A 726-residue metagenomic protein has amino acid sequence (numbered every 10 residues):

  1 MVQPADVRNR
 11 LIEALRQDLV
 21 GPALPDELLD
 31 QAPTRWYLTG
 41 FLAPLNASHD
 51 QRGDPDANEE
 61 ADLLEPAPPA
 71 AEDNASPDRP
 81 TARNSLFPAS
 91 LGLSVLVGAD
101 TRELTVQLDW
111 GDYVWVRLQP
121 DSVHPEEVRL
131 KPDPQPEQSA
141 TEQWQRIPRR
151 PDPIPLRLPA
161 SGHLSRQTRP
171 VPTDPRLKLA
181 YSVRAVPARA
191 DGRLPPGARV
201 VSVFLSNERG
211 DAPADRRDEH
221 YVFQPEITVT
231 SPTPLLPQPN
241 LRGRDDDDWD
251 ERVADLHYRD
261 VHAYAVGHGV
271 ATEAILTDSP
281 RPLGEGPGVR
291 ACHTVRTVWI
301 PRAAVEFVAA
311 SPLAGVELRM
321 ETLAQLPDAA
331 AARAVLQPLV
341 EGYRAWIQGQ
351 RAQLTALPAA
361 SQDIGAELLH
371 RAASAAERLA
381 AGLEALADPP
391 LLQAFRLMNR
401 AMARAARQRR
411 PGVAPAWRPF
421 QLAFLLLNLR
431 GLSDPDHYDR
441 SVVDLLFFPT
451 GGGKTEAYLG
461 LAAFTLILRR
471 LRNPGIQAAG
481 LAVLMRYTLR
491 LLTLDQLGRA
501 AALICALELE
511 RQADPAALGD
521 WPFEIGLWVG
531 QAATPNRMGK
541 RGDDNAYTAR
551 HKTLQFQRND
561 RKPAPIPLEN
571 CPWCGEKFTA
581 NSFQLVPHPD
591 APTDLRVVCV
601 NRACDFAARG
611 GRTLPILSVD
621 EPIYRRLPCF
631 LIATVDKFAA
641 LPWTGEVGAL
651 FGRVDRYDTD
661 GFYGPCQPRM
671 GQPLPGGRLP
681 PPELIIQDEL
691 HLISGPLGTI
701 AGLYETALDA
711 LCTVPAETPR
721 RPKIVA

Functional and structural regions predicted by a protein language model:
M1-D278, C292-A324: Long, charged/polar, low-complexity intrinsically disordered N-terminal extensions that precede catalytic
R129-L130, P134-S139, W144, P148 (+6 more regions): Low-complexity, highly charged intrinsically disordered N-terminal segments that act as targeting/localization
R430-S433, T455-I476, R499-A502, T706-L711: Walker A/P-loop NTP-binding motif
R440-A462, I693: Walker A/P-loop
S441-V443, T465-G498, L509-W521, R625-R626 (+1 more regions): Conserved SF1/SF2 helicase motif Ia
A479-E508, G526-A533, A633-A640: Conserved Walker A/P-loop ATP-binding site and its immediately adjacent core in helicase/helicase-like ATPase domains
A533-D620, R656-M670: Cys/His-rich short segments
D636, L650-R669, P675-L711: SF2 helicase catalytic motif II
